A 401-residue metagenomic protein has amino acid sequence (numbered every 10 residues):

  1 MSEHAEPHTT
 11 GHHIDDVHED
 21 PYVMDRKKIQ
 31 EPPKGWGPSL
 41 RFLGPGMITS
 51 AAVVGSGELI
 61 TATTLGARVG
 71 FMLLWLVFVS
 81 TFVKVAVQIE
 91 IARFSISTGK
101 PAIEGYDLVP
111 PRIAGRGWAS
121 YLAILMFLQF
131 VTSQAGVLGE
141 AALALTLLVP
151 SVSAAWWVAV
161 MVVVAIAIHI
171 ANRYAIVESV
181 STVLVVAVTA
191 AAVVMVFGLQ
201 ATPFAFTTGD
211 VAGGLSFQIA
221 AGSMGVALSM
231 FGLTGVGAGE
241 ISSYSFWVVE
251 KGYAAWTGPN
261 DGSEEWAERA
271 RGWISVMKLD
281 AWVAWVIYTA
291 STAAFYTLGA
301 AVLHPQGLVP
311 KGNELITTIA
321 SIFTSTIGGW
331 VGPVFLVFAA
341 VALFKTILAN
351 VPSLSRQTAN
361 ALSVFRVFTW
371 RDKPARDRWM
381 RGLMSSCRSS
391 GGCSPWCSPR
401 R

Functional and structural regions predicted by a protein language model:
M1-E58, G117, Y253-T257, R271-V283: Membrane-interface "cap" regions at the ends of multi-pass membrane proteins
Y22-K27, A62-T64, I89-A114, L143-L145 (+3 more regions): Flexible loop linkers connecting adjacent transmembrane helices in multi-pass alpha-helical membrane transporters
G37, T64-I89, I103-D107, A114-A119: Extracellular loop-to-transmembrane helix junctions
S50, K84-A92, R116-N172, G232-V236 (+1 more regions): Helix-loop-helix module between adjacent transmembrane segments
A86-S97, V248-V249, A255-W256, V286-T317: Extracellular/periplasmic helix-exit of transmembrane alpha-helices
A154-V160, W330, L362-P399: Loop-to-transmembrane helix boundary motifs in multi-pass membrane proteins
V160, I168-L199: Membrane-interface loop-to-helix entry segments
V186-G222, A227-F246: Hydrophobic alpha-helical segments and their helix-loop junctions in multi-pass secondary transporters
